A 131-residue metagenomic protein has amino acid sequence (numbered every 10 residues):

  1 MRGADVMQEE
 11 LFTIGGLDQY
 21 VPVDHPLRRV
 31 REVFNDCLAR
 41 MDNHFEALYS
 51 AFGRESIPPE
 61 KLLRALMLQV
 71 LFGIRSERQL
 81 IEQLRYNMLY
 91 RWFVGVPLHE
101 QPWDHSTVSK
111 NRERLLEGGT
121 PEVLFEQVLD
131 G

Functional and structural regions predicted by a protein language model:
M1-D36: Charged, often Cys/His-bearing segments associated with DNA-binding zinc-finger transcription factors
Q8-T13, M41-F45, H105-V108: Short acidic (Asp/Glu) and glycine-rich catalytic loops that position anionic groups and cofactors
V23-M67, F72-G73: Basic, short loop/linker segments at the boundary and entry of helix-turn-helix/winged-helix-like folds
H25, L63-A65, L80, D104-V108: Short, conserved catalytic/metal-binding motifs centered on acidic residues
N35, R85-Y86, L129-D130: Short amphipathic alpha-helical surface patches that mediate protein-protein
S76-E77, T120: Short, charged, surface-exposed loops that flank catalytic or proteolytic processing sites
Q79-R91: DNA-recognition alpha helix
Y90, V96-G131: Active-site- or DNA-interface-adjacent structural scaffold in DNA-acting proteins
